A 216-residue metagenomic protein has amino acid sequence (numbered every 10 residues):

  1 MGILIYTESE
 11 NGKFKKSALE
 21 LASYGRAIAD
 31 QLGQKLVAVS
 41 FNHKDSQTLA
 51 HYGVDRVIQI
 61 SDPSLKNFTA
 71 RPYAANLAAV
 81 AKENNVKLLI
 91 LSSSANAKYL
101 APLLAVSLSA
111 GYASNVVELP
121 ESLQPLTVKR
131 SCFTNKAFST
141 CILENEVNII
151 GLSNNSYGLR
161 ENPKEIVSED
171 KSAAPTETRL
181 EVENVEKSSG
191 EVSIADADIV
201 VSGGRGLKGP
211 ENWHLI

Functional and structural regions predicted by a protein language model:
M1-I216: N-terminal glycine-rich FAD/FM-binding segment characteristic of electron-transfer flavoproteins
